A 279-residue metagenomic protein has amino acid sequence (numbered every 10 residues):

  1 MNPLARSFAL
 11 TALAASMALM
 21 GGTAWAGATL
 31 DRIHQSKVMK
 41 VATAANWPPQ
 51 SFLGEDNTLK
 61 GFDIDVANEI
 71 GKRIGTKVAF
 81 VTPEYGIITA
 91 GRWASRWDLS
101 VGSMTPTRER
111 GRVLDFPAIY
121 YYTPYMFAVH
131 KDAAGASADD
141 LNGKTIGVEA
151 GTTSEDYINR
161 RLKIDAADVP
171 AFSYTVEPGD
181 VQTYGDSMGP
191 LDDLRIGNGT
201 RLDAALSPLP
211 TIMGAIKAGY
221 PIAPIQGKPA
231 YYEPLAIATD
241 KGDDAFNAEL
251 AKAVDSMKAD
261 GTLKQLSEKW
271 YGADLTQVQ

Functional and structural regions predicted by a protein language model:
A26-S103, E249-L250, D260, K269: Extracytoplasmic small-molecule ligand-binding "clamshell" domains of the periplasmic binding protein/Venus flytrap
T43-W47, V81-G86, S95-T107, K131 (+5 more regions): Beta->alpha turn/N-cap motifs
A45, Y121-V129, Y174-V176, L209 (+2 more regions): Periplasmic-binding protein-like
D65-R73, D132-G135, D139-T153, M213 (+1 more regions): Extended ligand-binding regions for polar small-molecule ligands
N68, K72, K77-D140, K228-P229: Acidic, polar ligand-binding/catalytic clefts
N68-I74, S154-T183: Ligand-binding cleft/hinge of the Venus flytrap
V81-T82, G86-L99, V113-D115, D139-N142 (+1 more regions): Short helices/loops that flank or line small-molecule/ion binding pockets
G86-I87, M104-R112, D156-D165, D192-Y231: A ligand-binding cleft/hinge motif common to bilobed small-molecule-binding domains
